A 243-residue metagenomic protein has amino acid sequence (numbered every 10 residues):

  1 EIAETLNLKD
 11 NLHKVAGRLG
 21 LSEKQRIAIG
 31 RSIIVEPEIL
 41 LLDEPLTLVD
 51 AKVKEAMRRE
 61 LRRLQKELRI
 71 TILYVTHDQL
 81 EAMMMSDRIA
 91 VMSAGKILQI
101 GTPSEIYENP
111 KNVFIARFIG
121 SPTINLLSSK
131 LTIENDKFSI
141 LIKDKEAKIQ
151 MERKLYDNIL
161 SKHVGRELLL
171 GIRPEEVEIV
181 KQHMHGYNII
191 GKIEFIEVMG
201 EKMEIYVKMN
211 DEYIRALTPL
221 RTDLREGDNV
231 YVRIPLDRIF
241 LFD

Functional and structural regions predicted by a protein language model:
E1-F114, F118: ABC ATPase nucleotide-binding domains
P122-L126, E134-D243: Non-catalytic connector elements of ABC transporters
